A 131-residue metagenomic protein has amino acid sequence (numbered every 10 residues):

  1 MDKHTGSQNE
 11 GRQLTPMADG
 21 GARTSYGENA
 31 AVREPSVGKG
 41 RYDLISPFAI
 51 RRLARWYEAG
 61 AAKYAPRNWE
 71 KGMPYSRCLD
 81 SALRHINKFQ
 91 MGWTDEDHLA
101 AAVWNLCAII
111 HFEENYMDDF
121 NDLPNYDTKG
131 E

Functional and structural regions predicted by a protein language model:
M1-E131: Intrinsically disordered, low-complexity regulatory regions that flank transcription factor DNA-binding cores
